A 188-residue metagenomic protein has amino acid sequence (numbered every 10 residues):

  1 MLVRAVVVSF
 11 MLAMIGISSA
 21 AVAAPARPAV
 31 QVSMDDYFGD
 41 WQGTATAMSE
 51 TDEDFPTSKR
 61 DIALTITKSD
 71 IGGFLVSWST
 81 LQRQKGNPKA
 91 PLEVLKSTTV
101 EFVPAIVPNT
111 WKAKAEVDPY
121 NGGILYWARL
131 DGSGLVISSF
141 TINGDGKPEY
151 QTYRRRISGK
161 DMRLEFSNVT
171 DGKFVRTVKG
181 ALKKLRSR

Functional and structural regions predicted by a protein language model:
M1-A5: Positively charged n-region of N-terminal signal peptides that target proteins for export
V6-I17: Bacterial N-terminal signal peptides
S19-A23: Sec/Tat signal peptide C-region and signal peptidase I cleavage site
A24-A26, E149-R188: Edge beta-strand at a domain terminus
P25-Q42: N-terminal helix-cap/turn-to-beta initiation motif at the start of protein domains
G39-A45, R60-I62, M162-L164, V178: One face of beta-strands
A45-N143, P148-Y150, L185-R188: Central antiparallel beta-sheet cores of small beta-barrel/beta-sandwich binding domains
